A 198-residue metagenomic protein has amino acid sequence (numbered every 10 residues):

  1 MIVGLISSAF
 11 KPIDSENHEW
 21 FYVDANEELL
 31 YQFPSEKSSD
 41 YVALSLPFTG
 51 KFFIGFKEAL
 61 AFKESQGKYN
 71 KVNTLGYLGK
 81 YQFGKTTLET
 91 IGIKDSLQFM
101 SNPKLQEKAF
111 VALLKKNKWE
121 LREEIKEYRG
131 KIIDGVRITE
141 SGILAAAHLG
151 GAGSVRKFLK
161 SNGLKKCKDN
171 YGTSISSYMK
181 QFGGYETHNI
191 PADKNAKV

Functional and structural regions predicted by a protein language model:
M1-I2: Sec-dependent N-terminal signal peptides
I6-K68, K104-K108, K118-G135, D193-K197: Export/targeting segments at the very N-terminus of extracytoplasmic proteins
L46-I54, N73-Y81, F99-E107, R137-S141 (+1 more regions): Solvent-exposed, acidic/flexible segments
E58, F62, K85, A145-G150: Generic alpha-helical structural context detector
G67-V72, E89-I91, K157: Short, solvent-exposed loop/turn elements at domain surfaces
T74-K94, L114, H148: Substrate-binding/active-site groove segments that recognize and process beta-1,4-linked N-acetyl-hexosamine
I93-S141, L149-K157: Alpha-helical segment that forms one wall of the substrate-binding/catalytic cleft in peptidoglycan-active domains
I133-D193: Catalytic and substrate-binding regions of cell-wall glycan-acting enzymes that process beta-1,4-linked
